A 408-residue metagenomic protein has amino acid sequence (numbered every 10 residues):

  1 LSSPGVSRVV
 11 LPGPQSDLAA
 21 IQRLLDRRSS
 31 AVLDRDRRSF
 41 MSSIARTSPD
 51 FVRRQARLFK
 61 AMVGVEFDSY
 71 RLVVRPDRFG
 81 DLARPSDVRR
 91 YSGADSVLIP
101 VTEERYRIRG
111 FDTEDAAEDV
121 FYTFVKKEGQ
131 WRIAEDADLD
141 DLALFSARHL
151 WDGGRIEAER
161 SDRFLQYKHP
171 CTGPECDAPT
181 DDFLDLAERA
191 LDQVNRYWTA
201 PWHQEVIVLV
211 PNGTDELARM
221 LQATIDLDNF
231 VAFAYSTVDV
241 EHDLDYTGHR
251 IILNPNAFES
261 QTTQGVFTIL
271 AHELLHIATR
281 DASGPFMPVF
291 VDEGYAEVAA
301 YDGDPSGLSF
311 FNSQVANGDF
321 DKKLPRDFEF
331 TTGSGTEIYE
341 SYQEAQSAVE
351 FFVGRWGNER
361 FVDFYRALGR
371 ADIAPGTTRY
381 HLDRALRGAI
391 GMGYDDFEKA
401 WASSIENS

Functional and structural regions predicted by a protein language model:
S3-L11, A19-L25, E157-T180: Acidic/histidine-rich, surface-exposed loop or edge segments in extracytoplasmic proteins
G5, V9, R109-G154: Short beta-strand edge/turn micro-motifs at domain boundaries
R8, G13-R23, R37-Y91, Y380: Short solvent-exposed beta->alpha transition segments
Q22-S30, E350: Amphipathic alpha-helical repeat scaffolds
R28-F40, W356: Short helix-adjacent coil turns
P85-Y106: A short hydrophobic beta-strand element
R160-P288, P305, N317, T378-L382: Juxtacatalytic substrate-recognition/specificity segment
T237-G248, Q264-I269, D281-S408: Acidic/His/Gly-enriched intrinsically disordered linker/tail segments that often contain short helix/coil "MoRF-like"
